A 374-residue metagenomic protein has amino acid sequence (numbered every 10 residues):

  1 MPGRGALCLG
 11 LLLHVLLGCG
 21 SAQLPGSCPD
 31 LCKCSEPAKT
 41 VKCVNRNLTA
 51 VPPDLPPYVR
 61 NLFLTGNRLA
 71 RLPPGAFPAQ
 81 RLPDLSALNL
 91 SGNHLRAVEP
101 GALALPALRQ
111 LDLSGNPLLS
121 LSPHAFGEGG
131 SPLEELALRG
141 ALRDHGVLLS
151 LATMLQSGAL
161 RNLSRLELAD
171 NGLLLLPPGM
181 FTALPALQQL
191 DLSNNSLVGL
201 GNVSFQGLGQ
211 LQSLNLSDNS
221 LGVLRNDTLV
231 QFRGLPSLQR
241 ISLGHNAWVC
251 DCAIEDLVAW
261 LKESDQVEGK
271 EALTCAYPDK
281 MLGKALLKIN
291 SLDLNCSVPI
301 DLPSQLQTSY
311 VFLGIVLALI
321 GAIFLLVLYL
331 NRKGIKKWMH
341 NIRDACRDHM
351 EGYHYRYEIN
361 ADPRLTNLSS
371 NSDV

Functional and structural regions predicted by a protein language model:
P2-L273, K284-P299, Q305-S309, A318-L328 (+2 more regions): Extracellular leucine-rich repeat
C275-K280: Post-kinase regulatory C-tail/linker adjacent to protein kinase catalytic domains
S309-F312, W338: C-terminal low-complexity/intrinsically disordered tail segments in eukaryotic proteins
G314-V316: Short acidic alpha-helix initiation/capping motifs at coil-to-helix transition points, especially at protein N-termini
F324, K333-V374: Cytosolic C-terminal tails of single-pass type I membrane
